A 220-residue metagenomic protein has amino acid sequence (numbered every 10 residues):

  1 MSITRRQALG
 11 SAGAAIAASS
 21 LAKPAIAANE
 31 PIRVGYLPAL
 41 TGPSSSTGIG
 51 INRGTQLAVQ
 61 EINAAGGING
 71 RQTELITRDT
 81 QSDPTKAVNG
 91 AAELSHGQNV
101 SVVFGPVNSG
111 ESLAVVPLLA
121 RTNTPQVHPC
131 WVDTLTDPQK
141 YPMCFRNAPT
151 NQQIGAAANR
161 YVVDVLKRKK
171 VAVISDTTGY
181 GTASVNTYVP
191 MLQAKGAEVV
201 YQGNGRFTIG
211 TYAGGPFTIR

Functional and structural regions predicted by a protein language model:
M1-I16, S20: N-terminal secretory signal peptides and thylakoid transit peptides that target proteins across membranes
A22-L40: C-terminal segment of N-terminal export signals and the immediately downstream linker at the start of the mature
E30-R33, R71, M143: Envelope-exposed proteins and targeting segments
G35-G54, R78-P84, V107-N108, I174-A183: Extracytoplasmic "Venus flytrap"
R53-L75, G196-A197: Signal peptide-proximal N-terminal region of secreted/periplasmic/extracellular or secretory-lumen proteins
I76-P84, Q202-T211: Short beta->alpha junction loops
P84-N99, Y161, A213-R220: Short, well-structured alpha-helical segments in soluble
T85, H96-G203: Extracytoplasmic ligand/sensor domains, especially the bilobed periplasmic-binding protein
